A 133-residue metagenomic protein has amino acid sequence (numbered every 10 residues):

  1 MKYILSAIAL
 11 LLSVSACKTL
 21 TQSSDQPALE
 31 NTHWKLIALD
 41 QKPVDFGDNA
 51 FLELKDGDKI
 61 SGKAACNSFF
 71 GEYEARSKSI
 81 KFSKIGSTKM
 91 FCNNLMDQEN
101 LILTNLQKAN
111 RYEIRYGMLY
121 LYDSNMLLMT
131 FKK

Functional and structural regions predicted by a protein language model:
Y3, C17-K133: Lipid interaction determinants
I4-A9: Sec-dependent signal peptide hydrophobic core
